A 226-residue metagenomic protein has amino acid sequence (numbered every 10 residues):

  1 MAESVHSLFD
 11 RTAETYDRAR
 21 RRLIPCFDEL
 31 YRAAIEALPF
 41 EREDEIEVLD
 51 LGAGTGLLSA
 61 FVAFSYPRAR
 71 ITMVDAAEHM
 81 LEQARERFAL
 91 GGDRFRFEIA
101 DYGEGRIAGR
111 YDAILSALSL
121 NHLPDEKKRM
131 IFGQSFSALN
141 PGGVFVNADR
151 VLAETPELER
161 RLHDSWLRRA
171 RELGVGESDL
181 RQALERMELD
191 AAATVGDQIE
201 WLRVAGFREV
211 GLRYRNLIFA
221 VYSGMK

Functional and structural regions predicted by a protein language model:
M1-T15, W166: N-terminal, positively charged/glycine-rich alpha-helical extensions of SAM-dependent methyltransferases
D10-D28: Class I SAM-dependent methyltransferase Rossmann-like catalytic core, especially the SAM/SAH-binding loop
C26-D44: Conserved alpha-helix/loop element of class I SAM-dependent methyltransferases that forms part of the SAM/SAH-binding
L49-L51, T55-E104: Class I SAM-dependent methyltransferase SAM/SAH-binding core
R106-I114: A short acidic, Gly/Pro-enriched loop at the edge of an enzyme's catalytic core that lines a small-molecule cofactor
R129-P141: A short glycine-rich, Lys/Arg-flanked "PGG" loop and its adjoining helix->strand segment in the class I
A148-V204: C-terminal alpha-helical "lid/dimerization" subdomain adjacent to the S-adenosyl-L-methionine
R208-K226: Core SAM-dependent methyltransferase catalytic element
